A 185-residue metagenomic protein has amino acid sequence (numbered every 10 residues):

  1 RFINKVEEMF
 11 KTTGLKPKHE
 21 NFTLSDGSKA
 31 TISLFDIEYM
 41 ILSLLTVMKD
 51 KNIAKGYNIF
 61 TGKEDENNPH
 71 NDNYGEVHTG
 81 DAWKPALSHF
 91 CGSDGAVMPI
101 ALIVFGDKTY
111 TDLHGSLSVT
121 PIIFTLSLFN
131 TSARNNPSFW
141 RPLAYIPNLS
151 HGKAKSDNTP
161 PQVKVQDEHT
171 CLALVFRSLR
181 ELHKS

Functional and structural regions predicted by a protein language model:
R1-S185: Long, charged/polar, flexible scaffold/linker tracts and peripheral helical/loop segments that provide non-catalytic
